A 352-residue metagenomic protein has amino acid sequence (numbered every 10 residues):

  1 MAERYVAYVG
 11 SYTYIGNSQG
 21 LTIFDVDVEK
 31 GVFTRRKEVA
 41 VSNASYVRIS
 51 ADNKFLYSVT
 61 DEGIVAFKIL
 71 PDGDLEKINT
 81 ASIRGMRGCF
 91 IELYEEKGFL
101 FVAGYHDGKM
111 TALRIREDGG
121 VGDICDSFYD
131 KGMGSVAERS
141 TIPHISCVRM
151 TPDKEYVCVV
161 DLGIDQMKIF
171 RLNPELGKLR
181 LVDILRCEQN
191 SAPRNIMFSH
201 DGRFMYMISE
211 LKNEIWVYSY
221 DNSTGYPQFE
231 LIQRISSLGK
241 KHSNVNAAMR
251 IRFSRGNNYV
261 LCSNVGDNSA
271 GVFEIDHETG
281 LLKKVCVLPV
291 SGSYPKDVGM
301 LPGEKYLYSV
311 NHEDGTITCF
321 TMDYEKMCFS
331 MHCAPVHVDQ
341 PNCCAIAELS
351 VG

Functional and structural regions predicted by a protein language model:
Y12-Y14, V59-D61, Y105, I115 (+6 more regions): Short loop/turn segments immediately following the C-termini of beta-strands
N17, V41-A51, R84-E96, K131-D153 (+4 more regions): Beta-rich, blade/repeat-based domains predominating in secreted/periplasmic proteins but also intracellular
F24-G31, F67-D74, L113-G122, F170-K178 (+3 more regions): Short loop/turn segments immediately following beta-strands, especially the blade-tip and inter-blade linker loops
T34-A40, E76-S82, G132-E138, R180-R186 (+3 more regions): A short beta-strand motif characteristic of beta-propeller blades
R35-K97: Blade-loop segments of beta-propeller domains
L75-C147: Asp-box/WD-like beta-propeller blade repeats and closely related beta-sheet repeat scaffolds
K154-E214: Loop-centered beta-sheet repeat module
